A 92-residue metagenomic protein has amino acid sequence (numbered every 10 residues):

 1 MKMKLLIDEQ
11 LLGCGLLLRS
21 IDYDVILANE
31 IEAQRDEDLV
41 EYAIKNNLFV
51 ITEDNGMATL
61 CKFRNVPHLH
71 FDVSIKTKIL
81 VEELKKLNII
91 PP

Functional and structural regions predicted by a protein language model:
K2-K4, D8-S20, L27-A33, E37-V40 (+1 more regions): Acidic, PIN/NYN-like endoribonuclease modules and their adjacent C-terminal/linker elements
A43, N47-C61: Acidic, metal-binding active-site segment of PIN/NYN-like and related structure-specific nucleases
